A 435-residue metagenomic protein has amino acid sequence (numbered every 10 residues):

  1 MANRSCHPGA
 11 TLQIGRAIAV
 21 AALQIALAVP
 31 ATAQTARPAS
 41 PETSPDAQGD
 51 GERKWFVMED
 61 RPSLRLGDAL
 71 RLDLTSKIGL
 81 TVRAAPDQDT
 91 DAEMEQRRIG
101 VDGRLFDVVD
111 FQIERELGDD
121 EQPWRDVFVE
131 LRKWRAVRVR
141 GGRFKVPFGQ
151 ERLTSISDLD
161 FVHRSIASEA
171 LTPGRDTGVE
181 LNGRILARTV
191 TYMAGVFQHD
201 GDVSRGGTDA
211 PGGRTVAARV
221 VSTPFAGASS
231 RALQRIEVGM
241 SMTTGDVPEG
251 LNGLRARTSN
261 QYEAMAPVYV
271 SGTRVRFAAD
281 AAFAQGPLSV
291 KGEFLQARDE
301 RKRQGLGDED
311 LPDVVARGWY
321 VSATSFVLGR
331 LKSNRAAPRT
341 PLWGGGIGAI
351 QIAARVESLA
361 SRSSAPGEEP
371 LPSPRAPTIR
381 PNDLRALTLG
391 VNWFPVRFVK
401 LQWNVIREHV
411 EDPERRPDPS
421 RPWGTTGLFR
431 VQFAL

Functional and structural regions predicted by a protein language model:
M1-I14: N-terminal secretory signal peptides that target proteins for export/translocation
A2-R4, Q34-R37: N-terminal acidic, proline/glycine-rich, low-complexity intrinsically disordered segments
G15-P30: Bacterial N-terminal signal peptides
A36-G49, D87, E130, M242 (+1 more regions): Outer-membrane beta-barrel pore domains
D46-M58: N-terminal low-complexity, Pro/Thr/Ser-rich intrinsically disordered segments that act as propeptides or flexible
F56-L66, Y269, R274: Generic recognition of long tandem-repeat/solenoid scaffolds
E59-P248, V315-E368: Outer membrane beta-barrel
